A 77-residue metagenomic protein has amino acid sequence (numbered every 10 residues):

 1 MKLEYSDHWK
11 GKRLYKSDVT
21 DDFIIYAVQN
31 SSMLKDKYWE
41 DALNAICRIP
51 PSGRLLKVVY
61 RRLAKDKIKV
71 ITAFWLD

Functional and structural regions predicted by a protein language model:
M1-D77: Ribonuclease/tRNase effector modules and their secretory precursors
